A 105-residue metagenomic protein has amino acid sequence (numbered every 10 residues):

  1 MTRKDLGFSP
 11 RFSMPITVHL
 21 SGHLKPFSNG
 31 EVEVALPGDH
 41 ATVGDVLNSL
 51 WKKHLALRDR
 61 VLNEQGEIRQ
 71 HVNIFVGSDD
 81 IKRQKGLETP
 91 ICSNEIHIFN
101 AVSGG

Functional and structural regions predicted by a protein language model:
T2-G104: Ubiquitin-like/PB1-type beta-grasp interaction modules and other compact soluble beta-rich domains
